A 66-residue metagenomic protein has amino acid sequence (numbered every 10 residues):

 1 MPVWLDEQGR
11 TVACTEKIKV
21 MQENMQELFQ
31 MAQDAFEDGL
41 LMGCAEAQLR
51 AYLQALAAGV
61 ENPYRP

Functional and structural regions predicted by a protein language model:
M1-Q33, G59: N-terminal acidic leader/helix
Q33-R65: Short, charge-rich amphipathic interface segments used for partner binding and complex assembly
